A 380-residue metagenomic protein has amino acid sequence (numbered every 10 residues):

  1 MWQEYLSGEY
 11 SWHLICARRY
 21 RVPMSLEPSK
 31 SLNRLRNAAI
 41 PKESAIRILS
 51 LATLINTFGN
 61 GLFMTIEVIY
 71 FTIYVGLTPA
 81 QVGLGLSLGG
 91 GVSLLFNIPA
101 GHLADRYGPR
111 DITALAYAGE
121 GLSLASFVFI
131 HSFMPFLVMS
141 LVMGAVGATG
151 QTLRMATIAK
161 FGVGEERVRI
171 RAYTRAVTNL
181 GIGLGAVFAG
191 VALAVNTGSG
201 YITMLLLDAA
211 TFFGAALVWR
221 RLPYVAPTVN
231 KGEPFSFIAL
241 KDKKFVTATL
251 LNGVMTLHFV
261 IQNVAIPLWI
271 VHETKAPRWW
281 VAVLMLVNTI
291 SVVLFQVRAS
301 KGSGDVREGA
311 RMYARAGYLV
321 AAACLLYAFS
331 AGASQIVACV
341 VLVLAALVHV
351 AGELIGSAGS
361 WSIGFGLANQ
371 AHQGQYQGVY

Functional and structural regions predicted by a protein language model:
S25-E43, L222-V254: Juxtamembrane intracellular "pre-TM" segments in multi-pass secondary transporters
I40-G90, F245-M285: Helix-loop boundary and gating motifs at the non-cytosolic
L95-F129: Conserved MFS/SLC helix-loop-helix module at the cytosolic interface between two early adjacent transmembrane helices
F96-G108, L294-A310: Helix-to-loop junctions at the C-terminal end of transmembrane segments in multipass secondary transporters
D111-A125, R311-L326: Structural signature of the two symmetry-related core transmembrane helices
M139-T178: Cytoplasmic helix-loop-helix junction between adjacent transmembrane helices in 12-TM secondary transporters
L184-G200, H272: Transmembrane alpha-helix termini and helix-breaking/packing motifs in multi-pass membrane transporters
A210-T228: C-terminal membrane-cytosol helix-exit motif in multi-pass small-molecule transporters
